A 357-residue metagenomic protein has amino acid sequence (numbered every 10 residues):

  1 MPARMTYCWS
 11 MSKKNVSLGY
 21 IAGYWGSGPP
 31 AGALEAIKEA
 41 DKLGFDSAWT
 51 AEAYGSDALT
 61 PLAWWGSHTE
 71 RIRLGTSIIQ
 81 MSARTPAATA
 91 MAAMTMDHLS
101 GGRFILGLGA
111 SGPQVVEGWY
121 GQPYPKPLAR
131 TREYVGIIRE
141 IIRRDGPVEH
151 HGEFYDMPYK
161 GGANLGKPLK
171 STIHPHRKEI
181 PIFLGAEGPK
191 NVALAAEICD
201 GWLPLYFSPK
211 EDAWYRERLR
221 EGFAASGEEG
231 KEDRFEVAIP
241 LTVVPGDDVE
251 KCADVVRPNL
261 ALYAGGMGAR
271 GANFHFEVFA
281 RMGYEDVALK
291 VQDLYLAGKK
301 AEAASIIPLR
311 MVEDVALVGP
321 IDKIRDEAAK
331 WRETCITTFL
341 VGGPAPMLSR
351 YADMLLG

Functional and structural regions predicted by a protein language model:
Y7-T76, I180: N-terminal beta1-alpha1-beta2 module of alpha/beta enzyme domains
S12, P125-I173, D212-K330: An alpha-helical appendage that flanks or caps ligand/catalytic pockets
V16-A22, A48-T50, L74-S77, F104-L108 (+4 more regions): Hydrophobic faces of well-ordered beta-strands that scaffold small-molecule active sites in alpha/beta enzyme cores
S17-A31, I79-P86, R177-E187, V243-V244 (+1 more regions): Active-site mouth loops of central-metabolism enzymes
G28-E39, A92, A186-E197, V256 (+1 more regions): Short, acidic/polar
G44, W65, M96, I138 (+4 more regions): Conserved, mostly hydrophobic/aromatic
S56-L62, S208-F223, S349: Active-site-adjacent beta->alpha loops and helix N-cap segments on the catalytic face of soluble alpha/beta enzymes
L59-I79, A83, R130, Y134 (+1 more regions): Alpha-helix-loop-beta-strand connector modules within alpha/beta enzyme cores
